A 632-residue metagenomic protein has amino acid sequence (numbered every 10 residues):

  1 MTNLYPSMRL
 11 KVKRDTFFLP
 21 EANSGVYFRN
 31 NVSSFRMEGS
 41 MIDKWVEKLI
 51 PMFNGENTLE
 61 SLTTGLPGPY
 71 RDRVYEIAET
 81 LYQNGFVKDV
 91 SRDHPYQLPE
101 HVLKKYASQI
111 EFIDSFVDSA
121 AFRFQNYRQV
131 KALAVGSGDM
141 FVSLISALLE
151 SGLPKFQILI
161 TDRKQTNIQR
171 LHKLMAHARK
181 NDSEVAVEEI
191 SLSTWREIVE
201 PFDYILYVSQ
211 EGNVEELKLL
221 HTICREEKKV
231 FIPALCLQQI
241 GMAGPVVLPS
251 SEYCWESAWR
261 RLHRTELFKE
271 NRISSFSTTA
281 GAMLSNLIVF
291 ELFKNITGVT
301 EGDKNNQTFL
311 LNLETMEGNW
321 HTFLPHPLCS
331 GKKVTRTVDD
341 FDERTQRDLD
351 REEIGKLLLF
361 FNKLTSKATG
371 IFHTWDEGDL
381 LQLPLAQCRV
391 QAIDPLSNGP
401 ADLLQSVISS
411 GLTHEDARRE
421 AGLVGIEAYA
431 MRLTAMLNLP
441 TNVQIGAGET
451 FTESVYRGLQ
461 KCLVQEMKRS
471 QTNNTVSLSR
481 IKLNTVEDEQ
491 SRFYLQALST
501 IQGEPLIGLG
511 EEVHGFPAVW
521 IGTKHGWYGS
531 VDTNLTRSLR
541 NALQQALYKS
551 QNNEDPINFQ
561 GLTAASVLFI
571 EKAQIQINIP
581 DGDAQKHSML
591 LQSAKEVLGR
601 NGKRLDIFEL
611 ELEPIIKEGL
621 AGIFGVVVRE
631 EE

Functional and structural regions predicted by a protein language model:
N3-I42, V46, L59, T64-P67 (+11 more regions): Helix-coil modules at protein/domain termini and other flexible surface or pore-lining loops, especially C-terminal
N23, M52, H177-N181: N-terminal cofactor/phosphate-binding cores enriched in small/glycine residues, especially glycine-rich loops such as
P51-S61: Short capping segments at the starts of secondary-structure elements
I113-V117, V187-I190: Short gly/ser/thr-rich secondary-structure transition/capping motifs
A147: Classical protein tyrosine phosphatase
P154: Short acidic/polar active-site loop segments enriched in Thr and Asp
D162-V199: A short, well-structured beta->alpha microelement
